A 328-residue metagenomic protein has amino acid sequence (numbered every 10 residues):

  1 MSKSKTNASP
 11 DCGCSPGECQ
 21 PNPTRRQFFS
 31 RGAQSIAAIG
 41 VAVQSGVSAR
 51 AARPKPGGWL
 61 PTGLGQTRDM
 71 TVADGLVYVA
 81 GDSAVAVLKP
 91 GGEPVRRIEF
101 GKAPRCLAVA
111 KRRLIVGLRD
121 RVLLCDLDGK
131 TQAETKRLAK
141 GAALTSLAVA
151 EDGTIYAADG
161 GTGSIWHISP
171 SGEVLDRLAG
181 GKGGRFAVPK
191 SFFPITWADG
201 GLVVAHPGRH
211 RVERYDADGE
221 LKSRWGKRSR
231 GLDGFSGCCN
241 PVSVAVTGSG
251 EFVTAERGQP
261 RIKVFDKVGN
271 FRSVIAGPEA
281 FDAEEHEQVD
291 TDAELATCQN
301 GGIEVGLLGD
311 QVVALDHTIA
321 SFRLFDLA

Functional and structural regions predicted by a protein language model:
M1-T24, R50: N-terminal secretory signal peptides
N22-S30, I36-P54: N-terminal twin-arginine translocation
G32, G40, A52-A328: Eukaryotic scaffold repeat domains enriched in small/polar residues
